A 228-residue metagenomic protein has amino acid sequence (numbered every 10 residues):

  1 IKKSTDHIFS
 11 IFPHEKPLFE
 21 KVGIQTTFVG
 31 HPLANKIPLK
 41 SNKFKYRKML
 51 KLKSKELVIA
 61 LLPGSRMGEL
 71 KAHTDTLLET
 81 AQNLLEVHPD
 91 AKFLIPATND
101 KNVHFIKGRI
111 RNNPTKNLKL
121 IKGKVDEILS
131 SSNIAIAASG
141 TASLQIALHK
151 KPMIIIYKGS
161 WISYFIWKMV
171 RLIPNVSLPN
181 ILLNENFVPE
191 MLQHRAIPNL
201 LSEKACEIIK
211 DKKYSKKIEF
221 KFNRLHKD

Functional and structural regions predicted by a protein language model:
I1-D228: Nucleotide-activated sugar donor-binding and catalytic core shared by glycosyltransferases and related lipid-linked
